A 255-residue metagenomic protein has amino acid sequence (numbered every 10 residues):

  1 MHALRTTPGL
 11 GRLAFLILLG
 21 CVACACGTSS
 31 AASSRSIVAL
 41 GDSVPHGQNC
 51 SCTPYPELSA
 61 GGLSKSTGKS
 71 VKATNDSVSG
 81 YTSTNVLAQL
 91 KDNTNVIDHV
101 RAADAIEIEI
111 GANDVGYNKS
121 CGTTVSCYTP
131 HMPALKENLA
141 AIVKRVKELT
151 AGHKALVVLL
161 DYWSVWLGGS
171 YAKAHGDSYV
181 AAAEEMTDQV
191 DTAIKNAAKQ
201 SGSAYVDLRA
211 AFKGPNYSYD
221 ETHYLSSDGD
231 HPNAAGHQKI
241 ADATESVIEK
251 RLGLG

Functional and structural regions predicted by a protein language model:
H2-A31: Secretory targeting and sorting signals
C26-S33, V86-D104, A141-A151: Short amphipathic alpha-helices and their capping/turn segments at secondary-structure boundaries
T28-S79: Serine-esterase "nucleophile elbow" of acetyl-processing enzymes
S36-G41, P45, K72-S77, D104-E109 (+3 more regions): Structural recognition of the beta-strand scaffold that forms the well-ordered cores of secreted hydrolase catalytic
S43-H46, V78-T84, G111-Y117, W163-G168 (+2 more regions): Solvent-exposed loop/turn segments at secondary-structure junctions within structured extracellular/periplasmic domains
A60, S64-G68, K91, N95 (+7 more regions): Sec-exported extracytoplasmic/periplasmic mature domains
A88-P133: Oxyanion-hole/transition-state-stabilizing segment in secreted/luminal serine hydrolases and related acyltransferases
W163-G255: Catalytic His-Asp segment of secreted/periplasmic serine-dependent ester chemistry enzymes
